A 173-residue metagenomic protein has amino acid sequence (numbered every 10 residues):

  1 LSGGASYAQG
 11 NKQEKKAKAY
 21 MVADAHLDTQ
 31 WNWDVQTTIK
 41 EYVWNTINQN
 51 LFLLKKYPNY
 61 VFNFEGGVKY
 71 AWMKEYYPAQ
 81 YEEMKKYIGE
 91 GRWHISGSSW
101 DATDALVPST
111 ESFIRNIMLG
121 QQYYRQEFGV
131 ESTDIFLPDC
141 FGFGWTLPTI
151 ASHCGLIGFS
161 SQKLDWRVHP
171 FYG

Functional and structural regions predicted by a protein language model:
L1-Y7: C-terminal segment of classical bacterial N-terminal signal peptides
Q9-G173: Catalytic-domain carbohydrate-binding cleft regions of carbohydrate-active enzymes
